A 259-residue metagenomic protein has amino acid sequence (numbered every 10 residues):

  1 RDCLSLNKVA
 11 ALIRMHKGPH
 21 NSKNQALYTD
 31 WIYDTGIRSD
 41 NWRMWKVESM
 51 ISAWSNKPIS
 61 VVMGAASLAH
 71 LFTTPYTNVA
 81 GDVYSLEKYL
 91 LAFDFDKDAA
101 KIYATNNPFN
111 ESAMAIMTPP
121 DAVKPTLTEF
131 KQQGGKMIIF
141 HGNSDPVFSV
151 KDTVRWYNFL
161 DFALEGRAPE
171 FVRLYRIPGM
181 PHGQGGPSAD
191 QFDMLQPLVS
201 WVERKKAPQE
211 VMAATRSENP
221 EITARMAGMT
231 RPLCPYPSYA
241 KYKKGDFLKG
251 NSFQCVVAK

Functional and structural regions predicted by a protein language model:
R1-K259: C-terminal His-loop and adjacent cap/lid subdomain of alpha/beta-hydrolase
